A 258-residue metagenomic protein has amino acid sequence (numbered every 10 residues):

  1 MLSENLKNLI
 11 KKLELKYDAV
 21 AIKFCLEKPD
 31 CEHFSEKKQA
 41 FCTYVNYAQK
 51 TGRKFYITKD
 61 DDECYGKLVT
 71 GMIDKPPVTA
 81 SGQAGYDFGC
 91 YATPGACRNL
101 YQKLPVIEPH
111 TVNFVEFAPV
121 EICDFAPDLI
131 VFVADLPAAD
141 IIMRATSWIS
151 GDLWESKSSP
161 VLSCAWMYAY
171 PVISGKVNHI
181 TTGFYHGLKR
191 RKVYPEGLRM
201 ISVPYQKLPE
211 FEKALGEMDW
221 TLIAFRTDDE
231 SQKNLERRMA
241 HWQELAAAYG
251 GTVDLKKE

Functional and structural regions predicted by a protein language model:
S3-E258: Acidic, serine/proline-rich low-complexity intrinsically disordered regions
